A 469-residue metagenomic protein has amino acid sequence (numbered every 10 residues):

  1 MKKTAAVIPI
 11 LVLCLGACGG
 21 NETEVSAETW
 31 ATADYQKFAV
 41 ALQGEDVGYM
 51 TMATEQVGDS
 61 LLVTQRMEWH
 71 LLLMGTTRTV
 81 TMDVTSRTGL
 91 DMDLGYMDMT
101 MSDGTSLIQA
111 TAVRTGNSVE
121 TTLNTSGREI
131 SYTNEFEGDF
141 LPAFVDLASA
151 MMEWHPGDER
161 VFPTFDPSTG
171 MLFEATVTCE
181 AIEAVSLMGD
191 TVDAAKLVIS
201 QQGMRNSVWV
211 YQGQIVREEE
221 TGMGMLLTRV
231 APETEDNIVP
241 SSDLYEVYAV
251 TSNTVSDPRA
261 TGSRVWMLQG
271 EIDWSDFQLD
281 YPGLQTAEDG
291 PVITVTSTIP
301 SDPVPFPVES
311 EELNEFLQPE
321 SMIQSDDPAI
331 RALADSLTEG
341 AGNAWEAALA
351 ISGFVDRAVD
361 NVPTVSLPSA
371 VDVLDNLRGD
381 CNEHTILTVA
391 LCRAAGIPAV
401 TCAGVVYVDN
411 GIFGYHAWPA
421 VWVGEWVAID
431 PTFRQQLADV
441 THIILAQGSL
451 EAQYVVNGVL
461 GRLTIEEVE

Functional and structural regions predicted by a protein language model:
K2-I10: Sec-dependent signal peptide recognition, specifically the positively charged N-region followed immediately by
C14-A17: C-terminal motif of bacterial Sec signal peptides marking the signal peptidase cleavage site
E22-G116, T125, M151-D302, Y454 (+1 more regions): Acidic, serine/threonine-rich low-complexity disordered tracts
D59, G89-G95, S118-T121, G138-L147 (+2 more regions): Short, surface-exposed linear segments at secondary-structure transitions and domain or protein termini
T121-F144, I351: Acidic/charged, solvent-exposed loop-and-adjacent secondary-structure segments enriched in E/D, K/R, S/T, and G/P
P142-L147, S301, F306-G379, L387 (+2 more regions): Secondary-structure boundary elements
A231-V239, E309, G353, R357 (+3 more regions): Active-site rim recognition segments
